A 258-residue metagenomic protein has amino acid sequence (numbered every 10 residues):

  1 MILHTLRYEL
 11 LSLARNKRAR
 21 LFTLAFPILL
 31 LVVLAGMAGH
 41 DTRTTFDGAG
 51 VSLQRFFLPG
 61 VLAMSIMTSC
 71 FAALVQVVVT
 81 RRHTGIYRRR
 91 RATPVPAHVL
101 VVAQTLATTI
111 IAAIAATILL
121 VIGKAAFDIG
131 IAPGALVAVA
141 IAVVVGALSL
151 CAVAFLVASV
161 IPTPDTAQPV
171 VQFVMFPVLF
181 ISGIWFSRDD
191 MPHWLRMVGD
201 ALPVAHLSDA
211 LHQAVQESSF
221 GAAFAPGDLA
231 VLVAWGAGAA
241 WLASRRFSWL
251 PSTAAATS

Functional and structural regions predicted by a protein language model:
M1-P27, S252-T253, T257: Aromatic- and glycine-rich beta-strand/loop motifs that create alpha-glucan
R15-T42, Q54-A73, A113-I114, V174-F180 (+1 more regions): Hydrophobic alpha-helical transmembrane segments of multi-pass membrane transport/permease proteins
A25, V32-T42, A158-A205: Transmembrane helix segments
L29-V33, L53-A126, A154: Hydrophobic alpha-helical transmembrane segments of multi-pass membrane transport proteins
L34-R43, T68, V75, G123-I131 (+4 more regions): Short helix-capping/hinge motifs at transmembrane helix termini and TM-loop junctions
T45-G48, G130, S182-A239: Membrane-interfacial helix-loop-helix junctions in multi-pass membrane proteins
A97, V101-Q172, F176, G221-V233 (+1 more regions): Alpha-helical transmembrane segments and their short interhelical loops
S244-A254: Membrane-interface capping segments at transmembrane-helix boundaries
